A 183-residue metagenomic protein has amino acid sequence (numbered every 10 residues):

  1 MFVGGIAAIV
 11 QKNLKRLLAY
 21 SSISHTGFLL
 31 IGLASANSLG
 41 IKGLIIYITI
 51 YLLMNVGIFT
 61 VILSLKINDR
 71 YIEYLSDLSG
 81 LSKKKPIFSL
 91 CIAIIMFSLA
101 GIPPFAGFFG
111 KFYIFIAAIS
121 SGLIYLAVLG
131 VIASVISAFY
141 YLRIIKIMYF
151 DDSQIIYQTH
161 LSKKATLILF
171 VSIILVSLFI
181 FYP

Functional and structural regions predicted by a protein language model:
M1-P183: Alpha-helical transmembrane segments of multi-pass membrane proteins predominantly involved in bioenergetics
